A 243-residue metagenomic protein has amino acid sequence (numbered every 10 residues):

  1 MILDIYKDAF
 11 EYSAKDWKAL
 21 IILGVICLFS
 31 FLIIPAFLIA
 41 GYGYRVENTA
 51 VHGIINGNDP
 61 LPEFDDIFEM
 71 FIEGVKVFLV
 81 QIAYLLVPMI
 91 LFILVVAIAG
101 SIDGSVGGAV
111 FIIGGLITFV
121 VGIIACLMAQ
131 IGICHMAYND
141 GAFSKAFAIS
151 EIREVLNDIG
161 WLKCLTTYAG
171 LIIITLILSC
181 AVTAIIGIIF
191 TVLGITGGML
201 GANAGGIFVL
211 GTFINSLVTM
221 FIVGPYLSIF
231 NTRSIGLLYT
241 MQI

Functional and structural regions predicted by a protein language model:
M1-D4, L61, L116, V218: Short hydrophobic/aromatic segments of transmembrane alpha-helices and their interfaces
I2-F29, F64-I90, L127-A181, I229-R233 (+1 more regions): Interfacial aromatic "cap" segments that immediately flank transmembrane helices in multipass membrane proteins
S13, G100-I113: Membrane-anchoring/interfacial helices and their immediately flanking loops in integral membrane proteins
L28-I55, G107-A146, C180-F190, N203-I243: Selective recognition of hydrophobic, aromatic-rich stretches within alpha-helical transmembrane segments of polytopic
I55-P62, E154: A cross-kingdom feature marking solvent-exposed beta-strand/loop segments within repeated, beta-rich binding/scaffold
P88-D103, L178-G198: Juxtamembrane "helix exit" motif at the C-terminal ends of alpha-helical transmembrane segments in multi-pass membrane
D103, G107, G160, G198-G201: Glycine-centered helix-coil hinge/cap
